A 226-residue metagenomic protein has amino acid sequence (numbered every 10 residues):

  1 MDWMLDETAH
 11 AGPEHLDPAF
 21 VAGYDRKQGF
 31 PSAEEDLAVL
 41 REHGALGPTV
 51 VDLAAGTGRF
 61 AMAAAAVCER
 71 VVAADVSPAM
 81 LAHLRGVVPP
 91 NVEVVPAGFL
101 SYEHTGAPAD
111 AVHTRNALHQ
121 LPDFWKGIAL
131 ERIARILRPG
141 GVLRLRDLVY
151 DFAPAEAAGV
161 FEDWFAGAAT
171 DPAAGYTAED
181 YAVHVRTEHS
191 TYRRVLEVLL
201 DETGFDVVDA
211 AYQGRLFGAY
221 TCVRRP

Functional and structural regions predicted by a protein language model:
M1-A45: Conserved class I S-adenosyl-L-methionine
P48-G56: Conserved class I S-adenosyl-L-methionine
T57-Y102: Class I SAM-dependent methyltransferase SAM/SAH-binding core
H113: A conserved beta-strand element that flanks and buttresses the S-adenosyl-L-methionine
N116-A117: Short catalytic micro-motifs in class I SAM-dependent methyltransferases
G127-P139: A short glycine-rich, Lys/Arg-flanked "PGG" loop and its adjoining helix->strand segment in the class I
R146-E202, A210: C-terminal alpha-helical "lid/dimerization" subdomain adjacent to the S-adenosyl-L-methionine
D209-P226: Core SAM-dependent methyltransferase catalytic element
